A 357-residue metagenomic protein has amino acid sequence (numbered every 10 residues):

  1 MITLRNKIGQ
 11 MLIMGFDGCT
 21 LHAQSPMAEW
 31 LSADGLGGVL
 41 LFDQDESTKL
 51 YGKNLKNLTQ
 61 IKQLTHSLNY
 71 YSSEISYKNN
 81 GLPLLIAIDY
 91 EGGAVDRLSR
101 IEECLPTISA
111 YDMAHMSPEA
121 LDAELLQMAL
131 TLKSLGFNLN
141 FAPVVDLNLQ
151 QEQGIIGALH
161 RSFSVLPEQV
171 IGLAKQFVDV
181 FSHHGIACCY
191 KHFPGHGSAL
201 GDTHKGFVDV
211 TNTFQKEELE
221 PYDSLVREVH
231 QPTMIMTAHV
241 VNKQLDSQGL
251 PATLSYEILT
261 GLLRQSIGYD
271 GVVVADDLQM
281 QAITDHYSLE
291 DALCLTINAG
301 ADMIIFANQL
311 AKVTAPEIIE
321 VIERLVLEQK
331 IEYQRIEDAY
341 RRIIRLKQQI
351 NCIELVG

Functional and structural regions predicted by a protein language model:
M1-R100: N-terminal hydrophobic targeting/anchoring segments and the immediately downstream early-domain regions of hydrolases
G9-F16, G37-L41, L84-Y90, L139-P143 (+5 more regions): Hydrophobic faces of well-ordered beta-strands that scaffold small-molecule active sites in alpha/beta enzyme cores
G15-F16, H22-A23, E29, Y51-K78 (+2 more regions): Second-shell residues forming the walls of enzyme active-site clefts
N69-L105, E124-N148, V170, A174 (+1 more regions): Glycine-rich, aromatic-flanked loop segments that form ligand/cofactor-binding clefts across common enzyme folds
V95-I108, E152-G157, V208-T211: Aromatic- and acidic-residue-enriched segments that line the glycan-binding/catalytic groove of carbohydrate-active
E102-M116, H160-S164: A charged helix-plus-loop insertion that forms the helical arch/lid used to bind and gate nucleic-acid substrates
M116-F137, E218, L295-N298: Alpha-helical scaffold segments that flank or form the walls of functional sites
E320-V356: Mid-to-C-terminal alpha-helical segments outside catalytic/metal-binding sites
